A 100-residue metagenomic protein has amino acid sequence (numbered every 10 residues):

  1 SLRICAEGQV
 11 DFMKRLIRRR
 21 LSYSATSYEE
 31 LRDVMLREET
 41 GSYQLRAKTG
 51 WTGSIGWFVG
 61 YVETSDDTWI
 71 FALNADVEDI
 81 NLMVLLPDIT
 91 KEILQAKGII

Functional and structural regions predicted by a protein language model:
S1: Active-site-adjacent loops and short helices of periplasmic peptidoglycan-processing enzymes
I4-C5, V10-I100: Structured C-terminal helix/loop/strand segments within mature extracytoplasmic catalytic/sensor domains
